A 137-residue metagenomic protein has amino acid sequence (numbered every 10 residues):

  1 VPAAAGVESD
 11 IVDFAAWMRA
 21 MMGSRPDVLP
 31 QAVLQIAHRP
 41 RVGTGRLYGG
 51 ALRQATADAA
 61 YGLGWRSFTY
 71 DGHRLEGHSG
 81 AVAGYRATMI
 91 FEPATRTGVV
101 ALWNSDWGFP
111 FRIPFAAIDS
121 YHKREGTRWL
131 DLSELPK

Functional and structural regions predicted by a protein language model:
V1-K137: Catalytic loop of the DD-peptidase/beta-lactamase superfamily, centered on the K-T-G motif and neighboring
